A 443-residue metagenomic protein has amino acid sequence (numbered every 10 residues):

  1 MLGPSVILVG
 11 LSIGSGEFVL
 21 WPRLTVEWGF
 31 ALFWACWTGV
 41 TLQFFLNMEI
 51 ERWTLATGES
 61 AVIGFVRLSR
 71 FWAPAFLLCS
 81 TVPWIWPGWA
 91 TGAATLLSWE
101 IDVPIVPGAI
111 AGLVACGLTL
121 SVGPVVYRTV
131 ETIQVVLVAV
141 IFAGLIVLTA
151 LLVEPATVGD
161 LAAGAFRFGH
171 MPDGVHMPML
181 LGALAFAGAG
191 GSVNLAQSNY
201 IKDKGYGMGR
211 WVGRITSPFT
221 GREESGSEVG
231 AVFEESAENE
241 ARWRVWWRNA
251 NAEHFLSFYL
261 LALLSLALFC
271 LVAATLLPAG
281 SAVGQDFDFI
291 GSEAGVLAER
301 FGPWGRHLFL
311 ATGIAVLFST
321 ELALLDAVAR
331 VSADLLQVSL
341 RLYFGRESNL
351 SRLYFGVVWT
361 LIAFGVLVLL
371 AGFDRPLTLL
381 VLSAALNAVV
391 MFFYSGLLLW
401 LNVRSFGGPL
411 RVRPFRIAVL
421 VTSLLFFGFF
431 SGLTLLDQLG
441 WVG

Functional and structural regions predicted by a protein language model:
M1-G16, G182, G209-R214, P218-G230 (+2 more regions): Membrane-interface "cap" regions at the ends of multi-pass membrane proteins
L8, A35-V66, P74-W86, A323: Juxtamembrane transmembrane-helix boundary signature
W21-T25, M48-W72, T95-I101, P124-T129 (+4 more regions): Flexible loop linkers connecting adjacent transmembrane helices in multi-pass alpha-helical membrane transporters
F45-I50, G226-A241, A262-I290: Extracellular/periplasmic helix-exit of transmembrane alpha-helices
A56, F71-V103, A109-L113, F318-Q337 (+2 more regions): Hydrophobic transmembrane alpha-helices that form the core helical bundles of multi-pass secondary transporters
V106-A111, W304, L308, L336-A371: Loop-to-transmembrane helix boundary motifs in multi-pass membrane proteins
T129, I133-V136, R330, D334 (+2 more regions): C-terminal membrane-solvent junction of multi-pass transporters and transport-like membrane proteins
A139-V175, L180-N199, S395-G407, F430-V442: Hydrophobic alpha-helical segments and their helix-loop junctions in multi-pass secondary transporters
